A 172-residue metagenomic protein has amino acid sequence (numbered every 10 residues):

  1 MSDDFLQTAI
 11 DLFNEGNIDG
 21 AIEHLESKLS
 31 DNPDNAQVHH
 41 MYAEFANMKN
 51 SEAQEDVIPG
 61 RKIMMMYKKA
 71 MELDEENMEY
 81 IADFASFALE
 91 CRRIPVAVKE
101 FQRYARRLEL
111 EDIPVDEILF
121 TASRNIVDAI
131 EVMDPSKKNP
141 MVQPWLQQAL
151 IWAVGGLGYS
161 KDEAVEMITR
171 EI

Functional and structural regions predicted by a protein language model:
D3-D31, N47, S51-Q54: Alpha-helical segment of the N-proximal tetratricopeptide repeat
T8, Y42, K49, F84 (+2 more regions): Structural register within alpha-helical repeat arrays
D11, K28, F45, F87 (+1 more regions): Residue-level signature for tetratricopeptide repeat
E15-E23, N50-K69, C91-R103, I130-M133 (+1 more regions): Structural signature of tandem alpha-helical TPR/SEL1-like repeats, specifically the intra-repeat loop/turn
K28, K69-A70, Y104-R107, A149: Canonical positions in the second alpha-helix
P33, E75, E109, V154 (+1 more regions): Short coil turns that delineate tetratricopeptide repeat
V38, Y80, P114-V115: TPR alpha-solenoid repeat register
A129-I172: Terminal, low-structured helical/coil segments at or just beyond the last alpha-helical repeat
